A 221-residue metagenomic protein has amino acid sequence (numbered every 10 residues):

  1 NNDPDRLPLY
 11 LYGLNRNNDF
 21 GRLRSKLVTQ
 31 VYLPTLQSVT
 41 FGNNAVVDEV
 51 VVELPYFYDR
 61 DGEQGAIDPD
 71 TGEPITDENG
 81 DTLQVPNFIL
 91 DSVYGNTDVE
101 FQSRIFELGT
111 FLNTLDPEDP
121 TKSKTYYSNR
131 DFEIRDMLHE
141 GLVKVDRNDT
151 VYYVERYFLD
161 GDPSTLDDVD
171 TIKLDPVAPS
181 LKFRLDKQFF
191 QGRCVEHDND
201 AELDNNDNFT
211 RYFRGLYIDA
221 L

Functional and structural regions predicted by a protein language model:
N1-L83, L174-A178, F183-N206: A short beta-strand-loop element at or near the start of a globular domain
K26-Q30, Q102-R104, G215: Ordered hydrophobic segments in well-structured contexts
E49-P55, R104-F106, R184, Y212-D219: Residues within well-ordered beta-strands of beta-sheet-rich folds
I67-L115: Short edge-strand/loop segments of extracellular domains
Y126-L221: Cysteine-clustered segments with highest specificity for TGF-beta superfamily mature ligands
